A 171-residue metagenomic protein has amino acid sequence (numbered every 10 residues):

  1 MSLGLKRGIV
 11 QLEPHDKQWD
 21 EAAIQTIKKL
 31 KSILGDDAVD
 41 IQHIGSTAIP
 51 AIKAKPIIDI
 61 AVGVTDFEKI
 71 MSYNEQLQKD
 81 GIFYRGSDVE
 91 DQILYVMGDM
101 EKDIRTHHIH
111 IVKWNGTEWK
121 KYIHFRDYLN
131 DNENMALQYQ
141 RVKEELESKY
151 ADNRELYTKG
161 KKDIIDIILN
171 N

Functional and structural regions predicted by a protein language model:
M1-Q42: Helical scaffold of the NTase/Pol beta-like nucleotidyltransferase catalytic core
G8-V10, P56-I60, R105-H107, F125: Short amphipathic alpha-helical segments
D16, G116-T117: Serine-centered coil/turn micro-motif
L30-E68: Active-site nucleotide-donor binding segment shared across nucleotidyl transfer reactions
S72-D80: Short amphipathic alpha-helices in soluble, non-transmembrane regions that often serve as interface/regulatory elements
I82-N115: Conserved catalytic core of two-metal-ion nucleotidyltransferases
T117-N171: Catalytic cores of NTP-dependent nucleotidyl/adenyl transfer enzymes across multiple folds
